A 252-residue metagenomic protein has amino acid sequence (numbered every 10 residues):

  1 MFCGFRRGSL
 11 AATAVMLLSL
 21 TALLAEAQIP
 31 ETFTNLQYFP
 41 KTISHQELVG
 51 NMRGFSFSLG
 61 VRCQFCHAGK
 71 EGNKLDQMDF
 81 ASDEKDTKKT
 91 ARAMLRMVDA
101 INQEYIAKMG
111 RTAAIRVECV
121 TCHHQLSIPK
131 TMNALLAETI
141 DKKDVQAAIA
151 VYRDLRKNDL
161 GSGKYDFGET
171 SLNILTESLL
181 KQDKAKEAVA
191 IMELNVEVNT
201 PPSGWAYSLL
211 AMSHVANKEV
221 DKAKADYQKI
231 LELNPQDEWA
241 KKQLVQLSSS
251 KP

Functional and structural regions predicted by a protein language model:
L23-I174, S178-K181, T200, Q236 (+1 more regions): Sequence context surrounding c-type heme c attachment/ligation sites in exported
N195-V196, K229-I230: Canonical positions in the second alpha-helix
W205-A206, A240: TPR alpha-solenoid repeat register
